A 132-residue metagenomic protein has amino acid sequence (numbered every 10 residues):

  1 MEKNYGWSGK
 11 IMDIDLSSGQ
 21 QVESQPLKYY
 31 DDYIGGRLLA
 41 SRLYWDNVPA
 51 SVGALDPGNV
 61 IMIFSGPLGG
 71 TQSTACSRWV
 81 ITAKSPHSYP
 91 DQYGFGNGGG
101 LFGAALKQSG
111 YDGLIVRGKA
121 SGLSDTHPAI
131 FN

Functional and structural regions predicted by a protein language model:
M1-N132: Acidic carboxylate diad motif detector
